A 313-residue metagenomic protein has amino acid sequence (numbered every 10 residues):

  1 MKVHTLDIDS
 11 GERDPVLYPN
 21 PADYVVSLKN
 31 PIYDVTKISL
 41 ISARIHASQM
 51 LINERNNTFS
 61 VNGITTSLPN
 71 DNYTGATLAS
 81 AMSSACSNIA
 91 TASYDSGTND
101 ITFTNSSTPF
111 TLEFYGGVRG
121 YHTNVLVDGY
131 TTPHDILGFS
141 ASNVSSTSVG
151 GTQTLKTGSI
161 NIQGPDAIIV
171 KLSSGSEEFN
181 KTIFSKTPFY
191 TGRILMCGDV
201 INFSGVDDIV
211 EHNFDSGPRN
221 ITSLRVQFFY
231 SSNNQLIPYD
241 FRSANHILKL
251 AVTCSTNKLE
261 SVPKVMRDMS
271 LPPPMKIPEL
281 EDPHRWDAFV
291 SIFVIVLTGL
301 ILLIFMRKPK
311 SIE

Functional and structural regions predicted by a protein language model:
M1-E313: The ATP-binding site of the protein kinase catalytic domain
